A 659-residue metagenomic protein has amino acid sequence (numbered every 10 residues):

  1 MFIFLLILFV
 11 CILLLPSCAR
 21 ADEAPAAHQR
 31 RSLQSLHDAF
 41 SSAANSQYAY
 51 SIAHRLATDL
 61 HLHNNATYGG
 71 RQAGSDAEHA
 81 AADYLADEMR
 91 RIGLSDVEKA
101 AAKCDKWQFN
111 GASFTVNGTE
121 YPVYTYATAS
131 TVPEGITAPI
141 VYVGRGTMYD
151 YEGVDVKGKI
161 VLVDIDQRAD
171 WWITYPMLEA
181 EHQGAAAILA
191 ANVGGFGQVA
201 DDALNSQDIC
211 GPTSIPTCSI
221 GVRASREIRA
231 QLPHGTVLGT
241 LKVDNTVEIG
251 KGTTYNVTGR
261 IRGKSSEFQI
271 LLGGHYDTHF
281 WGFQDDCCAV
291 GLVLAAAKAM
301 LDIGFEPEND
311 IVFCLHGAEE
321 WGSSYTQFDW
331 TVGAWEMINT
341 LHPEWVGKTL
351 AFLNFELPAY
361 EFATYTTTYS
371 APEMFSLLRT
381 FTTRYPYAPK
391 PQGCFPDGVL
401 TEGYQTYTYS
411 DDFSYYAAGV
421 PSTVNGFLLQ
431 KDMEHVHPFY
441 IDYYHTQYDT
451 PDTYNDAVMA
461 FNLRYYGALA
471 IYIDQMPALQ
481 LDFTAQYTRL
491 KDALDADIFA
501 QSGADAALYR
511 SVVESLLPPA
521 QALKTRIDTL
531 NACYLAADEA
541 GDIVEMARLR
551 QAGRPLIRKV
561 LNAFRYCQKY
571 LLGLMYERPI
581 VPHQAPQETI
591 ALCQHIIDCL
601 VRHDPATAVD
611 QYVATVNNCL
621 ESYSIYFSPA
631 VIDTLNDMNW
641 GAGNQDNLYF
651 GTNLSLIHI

Functional and structural regions predicted by a protein language model:
S32-H37, T119-G153, Q207-F283, L294-F305: Soluble metallo-hydrolase cores and metallopeptidase-like ectodomains found primarily in the secretory/periplasmic
L36-A44, L62-D76, Y142, D164-M177 (+7 more regions): Second-shell loop/turn segments in exported
Q47, H54, T58-I160, Q167: Noncatalytic luminal/extracellular "stalk/propeptide" segments of secretory-pathway proteins
S75, Y124-P216, T401: Extracellular/luminal Protease-associated
R168-Y175, E179, N256, T278-F375: Acidic/histidine-rich catalytic neighborhood of metal-dependent amide-processing enzymes
G252, P358-T488, K569: Active-site-adjacent substrate-binding region of metalloamidase/peptidase-like peptide-processing proteins
D452-D542: Charged, amphipathic alpha-helical linkers/stalks
I657-I659: Conserved small/polar residues in nucleotide/adenosyl-binding loops
